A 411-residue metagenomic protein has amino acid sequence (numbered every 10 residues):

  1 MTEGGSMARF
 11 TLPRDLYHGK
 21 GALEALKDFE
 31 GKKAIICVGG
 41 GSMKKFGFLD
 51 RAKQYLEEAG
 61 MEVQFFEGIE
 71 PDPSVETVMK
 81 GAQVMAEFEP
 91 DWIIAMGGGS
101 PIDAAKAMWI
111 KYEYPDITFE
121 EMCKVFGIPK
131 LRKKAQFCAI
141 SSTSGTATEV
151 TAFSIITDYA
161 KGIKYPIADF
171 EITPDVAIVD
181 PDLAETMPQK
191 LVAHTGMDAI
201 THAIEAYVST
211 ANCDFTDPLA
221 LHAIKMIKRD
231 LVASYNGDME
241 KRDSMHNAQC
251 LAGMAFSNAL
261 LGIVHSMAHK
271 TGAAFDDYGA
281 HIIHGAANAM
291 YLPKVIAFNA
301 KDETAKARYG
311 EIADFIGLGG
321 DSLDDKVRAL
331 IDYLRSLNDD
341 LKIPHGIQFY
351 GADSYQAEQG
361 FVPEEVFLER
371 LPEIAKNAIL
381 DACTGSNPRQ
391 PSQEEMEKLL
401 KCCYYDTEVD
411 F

Functional and structural regions predicted by a protein language model:
T2-W92, I347: ATP/NTP phosphate-donor binding region
G40-G41, T143, V295: Residue-level signal for short, function-critical loop segments
K80-A82, P101-P115, V150-T151: Short Gly/Thr/Asp-enriched flexible loops that form oxyanion-binding sites at enzyme active sites
P90-K106, S142-T148, H281-I282: Glycine/serine-rich anion-binding loops at beta->alpha junctions that coordinate negatively charged ligand groups
E113-D214, A307-E311: A glycine/threonine-rich phosphate-anchoring loop and its flanking beta-alpha core in nucleotide/phosphate-binding
A206-S336: Active-site segments that bind and position negatively charged phosphate/pyrophosphate groups
A313-F411: C-terminal charged capping/lid subdomain of soluble metabolic enzymes
